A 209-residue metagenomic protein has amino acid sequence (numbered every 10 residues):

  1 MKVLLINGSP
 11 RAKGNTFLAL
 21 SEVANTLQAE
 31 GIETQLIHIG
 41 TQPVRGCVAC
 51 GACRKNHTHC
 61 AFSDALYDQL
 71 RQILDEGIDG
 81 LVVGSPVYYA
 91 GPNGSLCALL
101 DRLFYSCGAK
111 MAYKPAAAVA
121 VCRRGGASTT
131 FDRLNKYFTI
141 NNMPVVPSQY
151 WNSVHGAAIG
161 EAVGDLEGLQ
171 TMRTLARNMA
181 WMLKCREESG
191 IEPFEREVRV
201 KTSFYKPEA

Functional and structural regions predicted by a protein language model:
K2-E30: N-terminal beta1-alpha1 ligand-phosphate binding loop
N25-I32, F104-G108, T139-M143, R177-S189: Generic secondary-structure signature for well-ordered alpha-helical cores
E33-Q42: A short beta-strand-loop structural module common to alpha/beta enzyme folds
Q42-E76, K201-P207: Cysteine-cluster motifs in flexible loop/terminal segments that predominantly coordinate metals
A61-Y150: Helix-loop-strand module that forms the ligand-binding subsite of alpha/beta enzymes
P144-A209: Glycine-rich phosphate/pyrophosphate-binding loop and the adjoining helix
